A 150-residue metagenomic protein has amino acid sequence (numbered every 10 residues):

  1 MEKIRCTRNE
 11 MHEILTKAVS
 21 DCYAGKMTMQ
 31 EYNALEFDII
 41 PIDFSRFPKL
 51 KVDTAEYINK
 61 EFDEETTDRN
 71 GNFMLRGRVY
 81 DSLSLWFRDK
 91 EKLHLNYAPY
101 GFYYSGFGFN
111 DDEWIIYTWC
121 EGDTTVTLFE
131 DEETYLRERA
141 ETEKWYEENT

Functional and structural regions predicted by a protein language model:
M1-I4, N9, S45-K49, T66-N72 (+1 more regions): Short intrinsically disordered terminal tails
E2-V19, D53-T54: Extreme N-terminal leader/activation tails
I14, L35, E138-E141: Generic alpha-helical secondary-structure signal
D21-L136: Acidic, low-complexity, intrinsically disordered interaction modules
